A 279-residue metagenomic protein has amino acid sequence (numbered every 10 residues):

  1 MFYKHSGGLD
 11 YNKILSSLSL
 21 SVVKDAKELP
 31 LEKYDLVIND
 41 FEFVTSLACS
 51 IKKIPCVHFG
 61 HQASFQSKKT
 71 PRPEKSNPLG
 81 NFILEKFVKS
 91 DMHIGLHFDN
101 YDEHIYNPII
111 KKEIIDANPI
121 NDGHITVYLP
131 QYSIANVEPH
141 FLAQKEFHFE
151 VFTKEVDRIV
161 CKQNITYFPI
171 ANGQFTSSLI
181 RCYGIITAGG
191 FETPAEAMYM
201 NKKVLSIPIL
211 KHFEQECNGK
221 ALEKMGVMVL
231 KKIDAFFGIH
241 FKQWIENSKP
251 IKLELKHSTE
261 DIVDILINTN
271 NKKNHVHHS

Functional and structural regions predicted by a protein language model:
M1-K24: Conserved nucleotide-sugar phosphate-binding/catalytic loop shared by glycosyltransferases and other
S21-H61: N-terminal glycine-rich phosphate/adenylate-binding segment common to multiple enzyme folds
L36-F43, A48, H58, S178-C217: A donor-sugar binding/catalytic signature common to diverse glycosyltransferases and related nucleotide-sugar
D40-V44, H93-Y101, V151-V160: Short, polar loop motifs at secondary-structure junctions
P55-P108: Active-site-proximal region of nucleotide-activated glycan assembly enzymes, centered on histidine/acidic-rich loops
N107-G184, D234: Donor-nucleotide binding loops and adjacent catalytic segments primarily of GT-B fold Leloir glycosyltransferases
P194, M198-P250: Catalytic binding pocket for nucleotide-activated donors in carbohydrate/polymer assembly enzymes
F241-S279: C-terminal amphipathic helix plus adjacent low-complexity, charged tail appended to glycosyltransferase catalytic
